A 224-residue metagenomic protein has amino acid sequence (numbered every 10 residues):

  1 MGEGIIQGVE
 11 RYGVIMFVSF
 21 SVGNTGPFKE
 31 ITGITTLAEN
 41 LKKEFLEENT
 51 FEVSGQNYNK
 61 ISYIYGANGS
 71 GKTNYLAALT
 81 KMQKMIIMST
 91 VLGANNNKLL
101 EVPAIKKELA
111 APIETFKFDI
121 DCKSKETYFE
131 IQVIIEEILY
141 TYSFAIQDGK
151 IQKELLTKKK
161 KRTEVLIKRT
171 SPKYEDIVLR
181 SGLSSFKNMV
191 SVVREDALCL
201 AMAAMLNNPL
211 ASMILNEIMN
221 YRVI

Functional and structural regions predicted by a protein language model:
G2-Q7: Ser/Thr/Pro/Gly-rich low-complexity, intrinsically disordered segments
V9-I87: Pre-Walker A-like glycine/lysine-rich segment at the N-terminus of P-loop NTPase domains
G13-I15, P27-K29, N57, S124 (+3 more regions): A generic structural signal for short, non-catalytic loop/turn and secondary-structure boundary residues
F17, I31, Y128-E130, T141 (+1 more regions): Broad gene-expression machinery/nucleic-acid interaction feature
S21, T35-L37, Q132, A145 (+1 more regions): Residues in well-ordered beta-strands of folded domains
V22, I131-I135, K158: Short acidic, glycine-rich loop/turn motifs
G55-N57, Y63, A67, A77-T141 (+1 more regions): Conserved P-loop NTP-binding catalytic core
E137-I224: Electropositive, glycine-dotted interaction segments that contact anionic polymers or phosphate-rich ligands
